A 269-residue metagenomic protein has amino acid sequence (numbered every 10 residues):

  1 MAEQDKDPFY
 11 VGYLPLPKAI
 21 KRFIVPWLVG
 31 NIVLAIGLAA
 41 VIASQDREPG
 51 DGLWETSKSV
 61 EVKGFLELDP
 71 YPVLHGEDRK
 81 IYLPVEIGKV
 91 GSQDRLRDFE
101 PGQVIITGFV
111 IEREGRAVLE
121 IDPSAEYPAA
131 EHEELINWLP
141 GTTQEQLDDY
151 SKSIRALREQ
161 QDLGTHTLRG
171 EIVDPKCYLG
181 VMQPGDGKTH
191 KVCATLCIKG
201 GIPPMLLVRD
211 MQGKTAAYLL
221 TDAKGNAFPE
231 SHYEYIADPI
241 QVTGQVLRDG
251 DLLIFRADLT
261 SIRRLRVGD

Functional and structural regions predicted by a protein language model:
A2-D269: OB-fold and OB-like single-stranded nucleic-acid-recognition modules and their adjacent interaction interfaces
